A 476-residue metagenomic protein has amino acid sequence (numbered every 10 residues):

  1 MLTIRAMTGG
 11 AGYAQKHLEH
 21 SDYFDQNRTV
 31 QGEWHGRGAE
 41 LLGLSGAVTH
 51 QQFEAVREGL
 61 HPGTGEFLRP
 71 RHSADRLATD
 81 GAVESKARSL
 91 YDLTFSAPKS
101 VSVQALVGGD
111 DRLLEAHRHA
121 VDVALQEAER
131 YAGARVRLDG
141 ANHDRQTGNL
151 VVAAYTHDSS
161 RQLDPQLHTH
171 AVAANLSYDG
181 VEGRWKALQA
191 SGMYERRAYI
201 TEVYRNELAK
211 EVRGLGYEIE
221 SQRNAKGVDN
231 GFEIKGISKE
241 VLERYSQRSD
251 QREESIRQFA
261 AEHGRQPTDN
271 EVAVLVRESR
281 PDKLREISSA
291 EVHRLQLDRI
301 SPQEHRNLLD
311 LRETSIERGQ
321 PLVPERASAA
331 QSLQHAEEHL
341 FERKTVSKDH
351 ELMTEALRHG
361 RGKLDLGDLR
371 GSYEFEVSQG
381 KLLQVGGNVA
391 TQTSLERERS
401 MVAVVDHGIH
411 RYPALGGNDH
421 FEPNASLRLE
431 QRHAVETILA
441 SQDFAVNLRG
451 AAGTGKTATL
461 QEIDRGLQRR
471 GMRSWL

Functional and structural regions predicted by a protein language model:
M1-L476: Conserved ATP-binding/catalytic motifs of P-loop helicase motor domains
